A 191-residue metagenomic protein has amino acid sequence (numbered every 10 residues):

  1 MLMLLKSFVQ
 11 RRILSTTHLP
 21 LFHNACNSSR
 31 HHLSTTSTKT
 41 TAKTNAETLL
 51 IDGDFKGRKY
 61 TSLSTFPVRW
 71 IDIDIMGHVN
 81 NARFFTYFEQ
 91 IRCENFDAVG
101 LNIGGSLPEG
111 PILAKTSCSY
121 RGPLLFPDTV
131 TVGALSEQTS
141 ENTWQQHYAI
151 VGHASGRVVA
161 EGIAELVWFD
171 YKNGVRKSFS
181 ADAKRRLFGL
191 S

Functional and structural regions predicted by a protein language model:
L2-S64, Y120, L124-F126, E137-S191: HotDog/MaoC-like acyl-thioester-processing domains
T36-A98: Catalytic strand-loop segment that frames the active site of acyl-thioester-processing enzymes
V68, I73, V79, I112-L113 (+4 more regions): Hydrophobic aliphatic residue packing
R69-I75, P108-E109, Y120, V175: Glycine-rich, flexible loop/turn motifs
W70, R83-F84, I103, L124 (+2 more regions): A structure-centric feature marking long, well-folded core domains of fungal metabolic enzymes and membrane transporters
I75-N81, A114-K115, G122, F126 (+1 more regions): Generic structural "secondary-structure junction" signal
Y87, V99, R186-L190: Residues that form generic nucleotide/phosphate-binding pockets
N95-W144, V159: Hydrophobic beta-strand-centered segment that forms part of the acyl-chain substrate-binding groove
